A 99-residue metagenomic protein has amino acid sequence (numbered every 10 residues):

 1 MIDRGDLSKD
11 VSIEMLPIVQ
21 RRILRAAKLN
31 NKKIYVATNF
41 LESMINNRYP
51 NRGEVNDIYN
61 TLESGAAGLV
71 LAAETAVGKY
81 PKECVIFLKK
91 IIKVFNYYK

Functional and structural regions predicted by a protein language model:
M1-K99: Non-catalytic helical/linker scaffolds that mediate oligomerization, partner binding, and domain coupling around large
